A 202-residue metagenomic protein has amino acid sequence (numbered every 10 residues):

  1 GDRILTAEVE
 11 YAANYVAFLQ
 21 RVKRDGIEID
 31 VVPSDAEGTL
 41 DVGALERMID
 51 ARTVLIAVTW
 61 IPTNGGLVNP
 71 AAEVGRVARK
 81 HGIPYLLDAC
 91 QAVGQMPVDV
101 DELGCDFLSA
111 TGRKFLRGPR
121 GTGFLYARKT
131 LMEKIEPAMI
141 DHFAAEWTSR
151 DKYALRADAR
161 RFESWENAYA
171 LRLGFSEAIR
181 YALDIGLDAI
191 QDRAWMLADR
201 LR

Functional and structural regions predicted by a protein language model:
G1-R202: Pyridoxal 5′-phosphate
